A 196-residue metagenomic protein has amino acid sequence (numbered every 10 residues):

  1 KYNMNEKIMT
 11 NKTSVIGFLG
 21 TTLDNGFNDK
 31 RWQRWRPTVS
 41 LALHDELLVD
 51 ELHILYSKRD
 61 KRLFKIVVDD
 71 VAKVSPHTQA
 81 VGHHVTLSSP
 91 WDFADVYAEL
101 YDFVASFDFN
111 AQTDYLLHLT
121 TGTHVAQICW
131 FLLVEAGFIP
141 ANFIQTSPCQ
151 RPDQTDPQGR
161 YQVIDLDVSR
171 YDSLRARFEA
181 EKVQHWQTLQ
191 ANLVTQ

Functional and structural regions predicted by a protein language model:
Y2-L116, T123-Q196: Long, low-complexity, Lys/Arg-enriched
